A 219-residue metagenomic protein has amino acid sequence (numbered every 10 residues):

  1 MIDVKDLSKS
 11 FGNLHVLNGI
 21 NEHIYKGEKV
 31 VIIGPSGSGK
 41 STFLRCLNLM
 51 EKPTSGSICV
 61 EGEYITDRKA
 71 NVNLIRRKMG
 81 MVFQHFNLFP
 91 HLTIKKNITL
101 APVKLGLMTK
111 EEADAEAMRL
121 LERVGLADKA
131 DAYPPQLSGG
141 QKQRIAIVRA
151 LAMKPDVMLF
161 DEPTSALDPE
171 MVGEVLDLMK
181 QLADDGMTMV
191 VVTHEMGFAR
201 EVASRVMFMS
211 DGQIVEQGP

Functional and structural regions predicted by a protein language model:
M1-Q217: ABC family nucleotide-binding domain
